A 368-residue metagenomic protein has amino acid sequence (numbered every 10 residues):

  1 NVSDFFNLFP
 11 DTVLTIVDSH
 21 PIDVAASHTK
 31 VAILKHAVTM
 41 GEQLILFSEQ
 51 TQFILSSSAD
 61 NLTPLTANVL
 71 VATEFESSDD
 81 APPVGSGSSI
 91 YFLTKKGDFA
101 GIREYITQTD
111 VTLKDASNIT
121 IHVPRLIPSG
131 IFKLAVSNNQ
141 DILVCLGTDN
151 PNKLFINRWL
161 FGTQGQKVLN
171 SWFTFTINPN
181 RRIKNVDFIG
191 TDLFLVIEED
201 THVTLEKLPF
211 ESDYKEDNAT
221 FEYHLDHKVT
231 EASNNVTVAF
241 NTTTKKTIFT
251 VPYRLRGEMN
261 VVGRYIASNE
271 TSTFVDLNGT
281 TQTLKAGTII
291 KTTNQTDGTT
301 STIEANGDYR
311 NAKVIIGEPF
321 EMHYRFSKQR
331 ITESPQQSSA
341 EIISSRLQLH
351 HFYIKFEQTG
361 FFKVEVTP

Functional and structural regions predicted by a protein language model:
N1, K35-S48, F53-I54, A81-K95 (+3 more regions): Short beta-strand elements that form the blades of beta-propeller/WD-repeat-like and other beta-sheet-rich scaffold
N1-P21, L55-P64: Beta-propeller domains
D18, S57-T73, E104-T120: Sequence/structural signature of beta-propeller blade repeats across diverse families
D18-T39, V71-G87, V123-A135, N178-K184: Short coil-to-beta transitions that initiate beta-strands within beta-rich domains
T29-A32, D98-P368: Beta-sheet repeat architectures centered on beta-propellers
F53-I54, A59-L62, P151, T201-H202: Short, surface-exposed beta-strand-loop junctions and turns on beta-sheet-rich folds
A59-I102: Catalytic or ion-translocation cores adjacent to nucleophile or general acid/base/metal-coordination motifs in diverse
